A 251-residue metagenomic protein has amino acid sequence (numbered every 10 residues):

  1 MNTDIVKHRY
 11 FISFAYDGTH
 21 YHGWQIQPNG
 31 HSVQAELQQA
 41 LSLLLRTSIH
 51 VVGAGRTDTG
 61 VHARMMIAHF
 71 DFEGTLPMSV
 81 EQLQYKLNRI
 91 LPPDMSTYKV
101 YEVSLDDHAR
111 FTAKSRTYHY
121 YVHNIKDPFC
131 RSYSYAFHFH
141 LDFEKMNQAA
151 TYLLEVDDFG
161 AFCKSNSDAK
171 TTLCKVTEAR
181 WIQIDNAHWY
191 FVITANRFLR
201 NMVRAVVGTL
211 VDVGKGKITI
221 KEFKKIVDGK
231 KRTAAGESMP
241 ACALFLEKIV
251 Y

Functional and structural regions predicted by a protein language model:
N2-Y251: Structured-RNA-binding interfaces characteristic of tRNA pseudouridine synthases
